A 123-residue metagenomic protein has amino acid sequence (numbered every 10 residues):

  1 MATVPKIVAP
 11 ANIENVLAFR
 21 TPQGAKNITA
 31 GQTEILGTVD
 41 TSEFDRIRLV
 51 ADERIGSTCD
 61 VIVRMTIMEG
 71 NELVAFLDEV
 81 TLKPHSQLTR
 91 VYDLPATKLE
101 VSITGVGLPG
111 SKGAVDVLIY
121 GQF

Functional and structural regions predicted by a protein language model:
M1-T38, R46-D52, T58, S102-T104: Extended, low-complexity segments enriched in Ser/Thr/Gly and acidic residues that occur primarily in surface-exposed
T21-K26, A75-H85: Solvent-exposed serine/threonine-rich low-complexity stretches and specific carbohydrate-binding patches
L36-T38, S86-D93: Exposed aromatic-hydrophobic patches
D45-L49, D93-V115: Noncatalytic modules at the cell exterior or secretory-pathway interfaces, chiefly beta-strand-rich lectin/adhesion
I55-C59, P109-S111: A short beta-turn/strand-edge loop motif at beta-sheet boundaries
T58-E72, V117-L118: Short, surface-exposed beta-strand/strand-loop-strand elements in extracellular ectodomains
Y120-F123: Short hydrophobic/aromatic patches at helix-to-coil boundaries
